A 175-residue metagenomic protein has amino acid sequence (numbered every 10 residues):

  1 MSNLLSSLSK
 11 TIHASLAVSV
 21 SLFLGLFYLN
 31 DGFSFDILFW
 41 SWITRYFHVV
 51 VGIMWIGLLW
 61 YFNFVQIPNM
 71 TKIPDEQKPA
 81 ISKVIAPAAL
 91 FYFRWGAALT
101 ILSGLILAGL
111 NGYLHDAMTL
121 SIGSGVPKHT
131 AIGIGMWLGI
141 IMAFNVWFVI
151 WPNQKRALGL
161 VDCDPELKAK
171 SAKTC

Functional and structural regions predicted by a protein language model:
M1-C175: Polytopic transmembrane helical bundles with strong interfacial aromatic enrichment
